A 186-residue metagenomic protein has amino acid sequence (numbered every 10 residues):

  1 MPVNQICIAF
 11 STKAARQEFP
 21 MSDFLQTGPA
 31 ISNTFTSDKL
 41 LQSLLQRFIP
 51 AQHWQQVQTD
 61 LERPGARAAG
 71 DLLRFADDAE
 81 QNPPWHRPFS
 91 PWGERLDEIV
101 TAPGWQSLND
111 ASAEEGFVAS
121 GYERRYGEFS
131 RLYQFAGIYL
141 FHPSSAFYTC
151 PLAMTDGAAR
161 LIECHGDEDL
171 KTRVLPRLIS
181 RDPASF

Functional and structural regions predicted by a protein language model:
F10-T12, R16-G127: Extended, charge-enriched "interface" segments that sit outside catalytic cores
W105-F186: Glycine-rich flavin
